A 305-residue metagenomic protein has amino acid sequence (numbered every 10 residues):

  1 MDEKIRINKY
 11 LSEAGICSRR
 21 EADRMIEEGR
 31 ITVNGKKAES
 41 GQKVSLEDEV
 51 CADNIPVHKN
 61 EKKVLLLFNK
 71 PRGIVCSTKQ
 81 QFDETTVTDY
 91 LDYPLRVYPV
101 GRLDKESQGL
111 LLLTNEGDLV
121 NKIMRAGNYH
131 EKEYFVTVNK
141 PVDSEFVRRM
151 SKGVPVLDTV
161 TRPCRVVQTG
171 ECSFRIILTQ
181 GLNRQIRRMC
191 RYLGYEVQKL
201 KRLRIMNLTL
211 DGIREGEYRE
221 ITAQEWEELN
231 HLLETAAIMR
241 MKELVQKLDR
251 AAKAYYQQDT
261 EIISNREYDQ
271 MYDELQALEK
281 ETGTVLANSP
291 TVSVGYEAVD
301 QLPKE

Functional and structural regions predicted by a protein language model:
M1-A236: Basic, flexible Lys/Arg- and Gly-enriched helix-loop patches that mediate nucleic-acid binding at interfaces with rRNA
A237-E305: Phosphate/adenylate-binding "loop-and-lid" substructures adjacent to NTP/NAD/dNTP-binding pockets in NTP-dependent
